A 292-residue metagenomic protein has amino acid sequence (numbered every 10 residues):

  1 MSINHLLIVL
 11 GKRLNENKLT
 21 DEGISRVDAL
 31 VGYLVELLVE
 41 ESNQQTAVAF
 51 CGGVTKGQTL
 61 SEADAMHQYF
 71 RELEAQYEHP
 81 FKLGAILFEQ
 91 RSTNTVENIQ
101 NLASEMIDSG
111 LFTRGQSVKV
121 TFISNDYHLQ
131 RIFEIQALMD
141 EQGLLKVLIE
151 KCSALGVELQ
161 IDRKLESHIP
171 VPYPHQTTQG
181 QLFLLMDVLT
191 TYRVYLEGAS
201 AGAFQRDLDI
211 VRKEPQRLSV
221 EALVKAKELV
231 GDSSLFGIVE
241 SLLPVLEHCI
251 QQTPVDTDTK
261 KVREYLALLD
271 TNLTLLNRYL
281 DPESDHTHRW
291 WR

Functional and structural regions predicted by a protein language model:
S2-R292: A structural signal for short, hydrophobic/glycine-enriched beta-strand patches
